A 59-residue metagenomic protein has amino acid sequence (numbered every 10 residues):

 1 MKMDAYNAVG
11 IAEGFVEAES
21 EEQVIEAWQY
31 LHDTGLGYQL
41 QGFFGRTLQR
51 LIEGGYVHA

Functional and structural regions predicted by a protein language model:
M1-A59: Catalytic phosphate/metal-binding cores of nucleic-acid and nucleotide-processing enzymes, i.e., regions that mediate
